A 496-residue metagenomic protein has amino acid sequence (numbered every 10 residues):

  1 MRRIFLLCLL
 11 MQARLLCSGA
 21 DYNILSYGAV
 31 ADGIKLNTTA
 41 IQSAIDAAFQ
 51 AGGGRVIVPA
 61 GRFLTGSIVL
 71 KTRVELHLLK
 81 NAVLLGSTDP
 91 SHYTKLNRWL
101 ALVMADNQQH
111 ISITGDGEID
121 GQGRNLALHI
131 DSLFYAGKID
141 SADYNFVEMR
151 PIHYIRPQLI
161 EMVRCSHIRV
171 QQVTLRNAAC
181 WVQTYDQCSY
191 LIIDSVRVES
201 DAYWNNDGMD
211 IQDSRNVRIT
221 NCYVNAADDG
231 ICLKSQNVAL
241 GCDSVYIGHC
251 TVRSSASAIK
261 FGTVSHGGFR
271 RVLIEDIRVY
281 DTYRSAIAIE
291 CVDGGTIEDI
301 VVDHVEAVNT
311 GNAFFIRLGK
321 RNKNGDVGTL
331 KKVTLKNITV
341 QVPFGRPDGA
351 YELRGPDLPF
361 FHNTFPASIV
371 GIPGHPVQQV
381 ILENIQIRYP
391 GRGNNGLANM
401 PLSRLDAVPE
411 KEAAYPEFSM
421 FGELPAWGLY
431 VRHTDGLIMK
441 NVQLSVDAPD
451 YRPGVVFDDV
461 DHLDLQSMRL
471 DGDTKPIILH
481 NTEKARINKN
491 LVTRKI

Functional and structural regions predicted by a protein language model:
M1-I4: Positively charged n-region of N-terminal signal peptides that target proteins for export
L9, L16-I496: Extracellular/periplasmic carbohydrate-active domains that bind, remodel, or depolymerize complex polysaccharides
